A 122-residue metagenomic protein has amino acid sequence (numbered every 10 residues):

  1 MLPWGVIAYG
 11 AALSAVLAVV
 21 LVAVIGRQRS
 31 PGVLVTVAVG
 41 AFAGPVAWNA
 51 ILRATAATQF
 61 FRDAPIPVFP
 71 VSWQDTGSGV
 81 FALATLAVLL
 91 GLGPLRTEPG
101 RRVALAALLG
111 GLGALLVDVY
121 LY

Functional and structural regions predicted by a protein language model:
M1-V35, V39, V46-Y122: Juxtamembrane/disordered regions of integral membrane proteins
